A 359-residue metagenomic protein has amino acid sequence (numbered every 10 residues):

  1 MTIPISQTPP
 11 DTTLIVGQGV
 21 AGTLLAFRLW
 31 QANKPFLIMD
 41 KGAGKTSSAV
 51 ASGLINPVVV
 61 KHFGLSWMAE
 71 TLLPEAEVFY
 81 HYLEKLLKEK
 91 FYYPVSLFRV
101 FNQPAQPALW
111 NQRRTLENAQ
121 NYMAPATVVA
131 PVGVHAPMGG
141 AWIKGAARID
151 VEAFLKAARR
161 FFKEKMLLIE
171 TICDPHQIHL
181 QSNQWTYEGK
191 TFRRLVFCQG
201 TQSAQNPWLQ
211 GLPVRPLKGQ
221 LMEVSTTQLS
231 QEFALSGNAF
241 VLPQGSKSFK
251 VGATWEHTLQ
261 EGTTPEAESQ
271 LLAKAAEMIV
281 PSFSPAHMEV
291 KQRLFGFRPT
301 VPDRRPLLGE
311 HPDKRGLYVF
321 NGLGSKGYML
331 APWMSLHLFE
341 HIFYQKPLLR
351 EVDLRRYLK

Functional and structural regions predicted by a protein language model:
I5-A21: Beta1/beta-strand and adjacent pyrophosphate-binding region of the FAD-binding site in flavoprotein oxidoreductases
W30-A49: Glycine-rich FAD pyrophosphate-binding loop
L54-G133, P137: Dinucleotide-binding Rossmann-like beta1-alpha1 core, especially the glycine-rich loop that anchors the ADP
V59, Q228-K314: Active-site lid/adjacent beta-loop-alpha segment flanking the redox-cofactor pocket in flavoenzymes
F63-E75, A141-A157, T263-A267, M329: Short beta-strand to alpha-helix junction loop
W142-R194, C198-Q202: Helical element adjacent to the flavin cofactor pocket in flavoenzyme catalytic cores
W185-L235, E256, G262-P265, P281-H287: Central helical "cap/lid" subdomain
M288-K359: C-terminal catalytic lobe of FAD-dependent flavoproteins
